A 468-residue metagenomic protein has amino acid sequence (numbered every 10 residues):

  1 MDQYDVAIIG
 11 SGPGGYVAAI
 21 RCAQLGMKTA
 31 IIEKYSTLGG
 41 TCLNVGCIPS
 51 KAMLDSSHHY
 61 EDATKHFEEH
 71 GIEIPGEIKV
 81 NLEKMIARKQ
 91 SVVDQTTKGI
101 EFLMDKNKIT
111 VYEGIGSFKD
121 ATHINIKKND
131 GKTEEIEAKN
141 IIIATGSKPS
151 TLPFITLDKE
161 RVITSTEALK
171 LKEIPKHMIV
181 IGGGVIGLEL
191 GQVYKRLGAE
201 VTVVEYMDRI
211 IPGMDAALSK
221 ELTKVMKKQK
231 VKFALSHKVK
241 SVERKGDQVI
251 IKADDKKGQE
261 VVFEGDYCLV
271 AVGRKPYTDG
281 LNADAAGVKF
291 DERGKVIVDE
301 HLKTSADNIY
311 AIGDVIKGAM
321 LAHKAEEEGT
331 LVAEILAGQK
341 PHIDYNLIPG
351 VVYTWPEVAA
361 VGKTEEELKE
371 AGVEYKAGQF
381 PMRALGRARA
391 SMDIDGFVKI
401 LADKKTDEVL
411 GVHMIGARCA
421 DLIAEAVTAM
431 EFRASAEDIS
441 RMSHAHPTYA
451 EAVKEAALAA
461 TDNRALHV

Functional and structural regions predicted by a protein language model:
M1-G12, I174-G184: Beta1/beta-strand and adjacent pyrophosphate-binding region of the FAD-binding site in flavoprotein oxidoreductases
M1-Y4, I20-I174, T202, M207-I211 (+7 more regions): Glycine-rich flavin
A7-G14, A18-Y35, I48, M53-H59 (+3 more regions): Flexible, glycine-rich terminal cap/loop adjacent to redox cofactors in electron-transfer oxidoreductases
A7-I9, G116, E135-G146, I181 (+2 more regions): Short hydrophobic core segments
G15, G187-L188: N-terminal Rossmann-fold NAD(P) dinucleotide-binding loop
A19, A23, G191, K195-R196: Gly/Ala-rich phosphate-binding loop of Rossmann-like dinucleotide-binding domains, activating on the conserved
I155-P175, V262-L336, S440: FAD-site-proximal beta/loop scaffold in flavoenzymes
